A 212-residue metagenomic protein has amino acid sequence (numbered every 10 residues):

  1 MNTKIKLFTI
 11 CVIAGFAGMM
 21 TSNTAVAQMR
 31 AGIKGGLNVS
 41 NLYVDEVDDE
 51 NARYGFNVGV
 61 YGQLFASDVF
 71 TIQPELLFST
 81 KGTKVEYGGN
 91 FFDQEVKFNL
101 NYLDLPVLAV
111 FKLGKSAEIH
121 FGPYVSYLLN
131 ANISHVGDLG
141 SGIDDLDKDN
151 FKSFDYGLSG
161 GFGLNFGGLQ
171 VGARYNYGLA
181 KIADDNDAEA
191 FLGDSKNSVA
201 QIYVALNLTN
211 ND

Functional and structural regions predicted by a protein language model:
N2-V12, T21: Bacterial N-terminal signal peptides that target proteins for export
M20-A27: Sec/Tat signal peptide C-region and signal peptidase I cleavage site
V26, F65-S67, G114, G167-L169 (+1 more regions): Outer-membrane beta-barrel channels and translocator barrels
A27-M29, E50-F56, N99-L103, K152-L158 (+2 more regions): Residues that define the transmembrane beta-barrel architecture of outer-membrane proteins
I33-L37, F56-A66, L76-F78, L105-F111 (+4 more regions): Residues on the lipid-exposed face of transmembrane beta-strands in outer-membrane beta-barrel proteins
L42-E50, T80-N101, L129-S153, K181-S198: Flexible, solvent-exposed loop segments that connect beta-strands
E50-N90: Glycine- and aromatic-enriched membrane insertion/assembly motifs of diderm outer-membrane and organelle channel
F70-I72, A117-I119, G168-A173, D212: Repeated loop/turn-to-beta-strand initiation elements of outer-membrane beta-barrel proteins
